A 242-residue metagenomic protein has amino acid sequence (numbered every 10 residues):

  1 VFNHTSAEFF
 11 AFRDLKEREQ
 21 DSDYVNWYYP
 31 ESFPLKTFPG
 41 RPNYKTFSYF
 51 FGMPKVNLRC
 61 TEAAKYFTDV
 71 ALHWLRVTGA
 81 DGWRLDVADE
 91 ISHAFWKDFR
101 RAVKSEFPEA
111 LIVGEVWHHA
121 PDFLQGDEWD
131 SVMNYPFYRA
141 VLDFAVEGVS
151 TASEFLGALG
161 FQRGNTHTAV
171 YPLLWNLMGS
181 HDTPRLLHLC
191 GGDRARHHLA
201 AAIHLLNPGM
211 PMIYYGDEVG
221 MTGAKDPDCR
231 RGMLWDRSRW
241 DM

Functional and structural regions predicted by a protein language model:
V1-L72, V77, F99, S105 (+1 more regions): Substrate-binding/active-site clefts of carbohydrate-active enzymes
F2, E8-E19, L72, R76 (+4 more regions): Active-site-proximal helices and loops of the catalytic beta/alpha 8
Y49-A64, D81-E90, A140-S150, T183-G192 (+1 more regions): The substrate-binding groove and active-site-proximal loops of carbohydrate-active enzymes, especially glycoside
G52, N165-G192, D228: Active-site clefts of carbohydrate-active enzymes
T61, K65-T68, D89-K97, S180 (+1 more regions): Conserved structured core elements
G79-G82, F107-A110, P208-P211: Loop/turn elements at helix/coil->beta-strand transitions in domains of secreted/extracellular proteins
A195-G209: Short, hydrophobic/aliphatic alpha-helical segments
I213-V219, G223: Short acidic/histidine-rich active-site segments
